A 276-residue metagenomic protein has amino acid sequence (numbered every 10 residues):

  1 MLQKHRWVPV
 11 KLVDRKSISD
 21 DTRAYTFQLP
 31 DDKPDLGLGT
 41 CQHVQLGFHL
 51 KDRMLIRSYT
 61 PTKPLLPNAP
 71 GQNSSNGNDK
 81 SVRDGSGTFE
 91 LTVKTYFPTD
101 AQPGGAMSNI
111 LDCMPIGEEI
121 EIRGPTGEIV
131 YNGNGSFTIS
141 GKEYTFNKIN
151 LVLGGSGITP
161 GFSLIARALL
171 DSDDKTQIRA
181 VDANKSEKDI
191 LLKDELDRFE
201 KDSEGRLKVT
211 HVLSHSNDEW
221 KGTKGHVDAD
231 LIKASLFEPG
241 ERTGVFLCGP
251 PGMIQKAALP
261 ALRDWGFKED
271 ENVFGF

Functional and structural regions predicted by a protein language model:
L2-E118, N184-S186, S214-H215: Ferredoxin-reductase
C41, G157, P250: Short, conserved phosphate/pyrophosphate- and ester-handling motifs at nucleotide-, phospho-/glycolipid
D52-T60, G127-S136: Short, Lys/Arg- and Gly-enriched loop/turn segments at beta-strand edges
F146, L169-I178: Conserved S-adenosyl-L-methionine
K148-V152, F246: Conserved beta-strand elements of the Class I
S156-G161, I254: Hydrophobic/small residue at the entry helix of a nucleotide-binding pocket
P160-S172: Histidine-anchored nucleotide/phosphate-binding helix
T176-F276: Reductase modules of NAD(P)H-dependent flavoproteins
